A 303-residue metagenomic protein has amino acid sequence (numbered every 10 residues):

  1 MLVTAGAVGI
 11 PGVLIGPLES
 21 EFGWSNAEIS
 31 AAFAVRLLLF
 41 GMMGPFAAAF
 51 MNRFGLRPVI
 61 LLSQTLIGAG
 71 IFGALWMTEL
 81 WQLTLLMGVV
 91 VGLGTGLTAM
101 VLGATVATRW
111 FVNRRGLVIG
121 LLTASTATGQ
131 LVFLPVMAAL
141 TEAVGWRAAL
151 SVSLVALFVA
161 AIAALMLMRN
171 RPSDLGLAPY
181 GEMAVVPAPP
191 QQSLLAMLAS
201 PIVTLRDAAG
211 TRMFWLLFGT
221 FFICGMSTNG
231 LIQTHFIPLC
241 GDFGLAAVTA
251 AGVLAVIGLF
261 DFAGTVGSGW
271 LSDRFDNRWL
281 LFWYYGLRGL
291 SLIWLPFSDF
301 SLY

Functional and structural regions predicted by a protein language model:
M1-N26, M43-A47, L134, N229-I237: Extracytoplasmic
L2, I67-G70, Q82-T98, F222-I223 (+1 more regions): Hydrophobic core of transmembrane alpha-helices in multi-pass small-molecule transporters, especially MFS/SLC-type
P11-G16, R206-W270: Extracytoplasmic gate region of multi-pass secondary transporters
M43-L56, G264-D276: Helix-to-loop junctions at the C-terminal end of transmembrane segments in multipass secondary transporters
N52-Q64, R274-Y285: Cytoplasmic membrane-interface "Motif A"-like loop-to-helix N-cap segments of 12-TM Major Facilitator Superfamily
T65-T78, L287-D299: C-terminal ends and interior cores of transmembrane alpha-helices in multi-pass membrane transporters/permeases
M87-A124: Cytoplasmic helix-loop-helix junction between adjacent transmembrane helices in 12-TM secondary transporters
L122-L175: Helix-loop-helix hairpin linking two adjacent transmembrane segments in secondary transporters
